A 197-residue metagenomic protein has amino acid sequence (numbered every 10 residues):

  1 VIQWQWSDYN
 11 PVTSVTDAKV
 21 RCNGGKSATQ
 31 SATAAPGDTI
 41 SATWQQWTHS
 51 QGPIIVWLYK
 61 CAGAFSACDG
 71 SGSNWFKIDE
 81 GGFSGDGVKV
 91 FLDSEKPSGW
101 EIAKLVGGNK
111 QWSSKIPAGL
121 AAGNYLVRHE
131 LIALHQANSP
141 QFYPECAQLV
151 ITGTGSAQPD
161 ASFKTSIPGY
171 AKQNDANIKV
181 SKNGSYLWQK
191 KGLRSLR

Functional and structural regions predicted by a protein language model:
V1-Q111, L134-R197: Peripheral, solvent-exposed domain-edge segments that often transition into intrinsically disordered/low-complexity
D38, G123-N124: Surface-exposed loop/turn positions
I116, A121-G123: A glycine-anchored, Pro-Gly-centered beta-turn/N-cap motif
Y125-H129: A short tyrosine-centered beta-strand micro-motif
